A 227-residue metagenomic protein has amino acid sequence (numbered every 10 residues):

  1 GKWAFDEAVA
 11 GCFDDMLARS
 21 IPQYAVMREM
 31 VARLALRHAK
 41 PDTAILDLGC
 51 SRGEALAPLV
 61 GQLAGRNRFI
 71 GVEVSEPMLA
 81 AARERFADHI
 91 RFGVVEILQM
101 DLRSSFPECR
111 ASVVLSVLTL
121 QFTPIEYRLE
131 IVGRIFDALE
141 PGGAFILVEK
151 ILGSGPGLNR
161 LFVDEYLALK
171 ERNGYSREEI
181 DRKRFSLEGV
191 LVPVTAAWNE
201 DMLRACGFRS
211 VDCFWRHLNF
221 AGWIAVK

Functional and structural regions predicted by a protein language model:
G1-C12: N-terminal, positively charged/glycine-rich alpha-helical extensions of SAM-dependent methyltransferases
Q23-P41: Conserved alpha-helix/loop element of class I SAM-dependent methyltransferases that forms part of the SAM/SAH-binding
L46, R52-R103: Class I SAM-dependent methyltransferase SAM/SAH-binding core
F106-V114: A short acidic, Gly/Pro-enriched loop at the edge of an enzyme's catalytic core that lines a small-molecule cofactor
L129-P141: A short glycine-rich, Lys/Arg-flanked "PGG" loop and its adjoining helix->strand segment in the class I
G142-K150: Conserved beta-strand signature within the Rossmann-like core of class I S-adenosyl-L-methionine
I151-M202: C-terminal alpha-helical "lid/dimerization" subdomain adjacent to the S-adenosyl-L-methionine
C206-K227: Core SAM-dependent methyltransferase catalytic element
